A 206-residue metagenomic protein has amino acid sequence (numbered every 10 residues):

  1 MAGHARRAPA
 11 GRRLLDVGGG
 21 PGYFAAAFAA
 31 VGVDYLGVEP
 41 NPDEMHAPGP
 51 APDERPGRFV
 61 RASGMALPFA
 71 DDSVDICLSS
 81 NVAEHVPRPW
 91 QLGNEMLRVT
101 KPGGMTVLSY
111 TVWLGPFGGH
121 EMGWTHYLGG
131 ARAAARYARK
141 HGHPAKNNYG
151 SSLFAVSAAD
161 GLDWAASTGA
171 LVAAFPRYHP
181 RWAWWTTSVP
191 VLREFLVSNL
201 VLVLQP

Functional and structural regions predicted by a protein language model:
M1-G11: Conserved alpha-helix/loop element of class I SAM-dependent methyltransferases that forms part of the SAM/SAH-binding
G11-G18: Conserved class I S-adenosyl-L-methionine
R13, D34, M105: Residues at the starts of beta-strands that form the adenosine-phosphate
P21-A66: Class I SAM-dependent methyltransferase SAM/SAH-binding core
A26-A29, G93-L97: A structural alpha-helix within SAM-dependent methyltransferase catalytic domains
R61, P87-E95, K101-Q205: S-adenosyl-L-methionine-dependent methyltransferase catalytic module, highlighting the catalytic core
L78: A conserved beta-strand element that flanks and buttresses the S-adenosyl-L-methionine
N81-H85: Short catalytic micro-motifs in class I SAM-dependent methyltransferases
